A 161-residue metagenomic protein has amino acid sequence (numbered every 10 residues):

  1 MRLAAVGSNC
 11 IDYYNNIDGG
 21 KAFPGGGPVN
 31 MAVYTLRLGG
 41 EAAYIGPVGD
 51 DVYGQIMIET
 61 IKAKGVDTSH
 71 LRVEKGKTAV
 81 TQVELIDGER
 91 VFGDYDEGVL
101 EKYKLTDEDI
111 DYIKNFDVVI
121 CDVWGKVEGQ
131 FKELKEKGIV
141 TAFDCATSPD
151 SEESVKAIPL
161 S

Functional and structural regions predicted by a protein language model:
M1-A4, T60-K62, T68-L71, I86-S161: Ribokinase/PfkB-type carbohydrate-kinase core domain
R2-L3, I11, N15-T81, I86-D87: Substrate-binding N-lobe of the ribokinase-like
S8: Active-site glycine-centered loops adjacent to acidic/histidine catalytic or metal-binding residues that shape
